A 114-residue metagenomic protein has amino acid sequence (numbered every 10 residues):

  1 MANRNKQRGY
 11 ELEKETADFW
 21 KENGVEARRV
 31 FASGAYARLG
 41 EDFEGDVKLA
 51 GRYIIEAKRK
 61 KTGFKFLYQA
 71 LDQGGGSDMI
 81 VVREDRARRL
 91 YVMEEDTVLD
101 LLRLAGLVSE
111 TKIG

Functional and structural regions predicted by a protein language model:
M1-G114: Catalytic phosphate/metal-binding cores of nucleic-acid and nucleotide-processing enzymes, i.e., regions that mediate
